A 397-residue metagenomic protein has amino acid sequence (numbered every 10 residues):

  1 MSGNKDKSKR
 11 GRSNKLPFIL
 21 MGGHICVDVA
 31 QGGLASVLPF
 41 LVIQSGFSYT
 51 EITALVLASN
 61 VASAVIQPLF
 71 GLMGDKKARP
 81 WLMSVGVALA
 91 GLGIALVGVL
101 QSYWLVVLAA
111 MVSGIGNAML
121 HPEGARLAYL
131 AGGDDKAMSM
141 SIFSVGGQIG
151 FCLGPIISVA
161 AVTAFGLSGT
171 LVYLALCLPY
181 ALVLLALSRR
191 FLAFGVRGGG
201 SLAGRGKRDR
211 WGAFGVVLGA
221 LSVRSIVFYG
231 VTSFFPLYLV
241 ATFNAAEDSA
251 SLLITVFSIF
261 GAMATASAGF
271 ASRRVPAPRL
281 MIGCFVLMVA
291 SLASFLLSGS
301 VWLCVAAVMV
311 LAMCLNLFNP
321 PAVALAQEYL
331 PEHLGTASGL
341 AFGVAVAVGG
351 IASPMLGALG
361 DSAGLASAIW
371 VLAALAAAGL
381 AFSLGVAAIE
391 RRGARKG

Functional and structural regions predicted by a protein language model:
G32, N60-P68, F151-C152, S258-A266 (+1 more regions): Residue-level signature of mid-helix packing/kink "hotspots" within the transmembrane helices of 12-pass Major
L34-A35, G212-A262: Extracytoplasmic gate region of multi-pass secondary transporters
V65-Q101: Conserved MFS/SLC helix-loop-helix module at the cytosolic interface between two early adjacent transmembrane helices
I66-A78, A264-P276, G360-D361: Helix-to-loop junctions at the C-terminal end of transmembrane segments in multipass secondary transporters
W81-A95, R279-A293, A373: Structural signature of the two symmetry-related core transmembrane helices
A109-G146: Cytoplasmic helix-loop-helix junction between adjacent transmembrane helices in 12-TM secondary transporters
F143-R190: Helix-loop-helix hairpin linking two adjacent transmembrane segments in secondary transporters
P276-A322: C-terminal transmembrane helical hairpin of 12-TM major facilitator-type secondary transporters
